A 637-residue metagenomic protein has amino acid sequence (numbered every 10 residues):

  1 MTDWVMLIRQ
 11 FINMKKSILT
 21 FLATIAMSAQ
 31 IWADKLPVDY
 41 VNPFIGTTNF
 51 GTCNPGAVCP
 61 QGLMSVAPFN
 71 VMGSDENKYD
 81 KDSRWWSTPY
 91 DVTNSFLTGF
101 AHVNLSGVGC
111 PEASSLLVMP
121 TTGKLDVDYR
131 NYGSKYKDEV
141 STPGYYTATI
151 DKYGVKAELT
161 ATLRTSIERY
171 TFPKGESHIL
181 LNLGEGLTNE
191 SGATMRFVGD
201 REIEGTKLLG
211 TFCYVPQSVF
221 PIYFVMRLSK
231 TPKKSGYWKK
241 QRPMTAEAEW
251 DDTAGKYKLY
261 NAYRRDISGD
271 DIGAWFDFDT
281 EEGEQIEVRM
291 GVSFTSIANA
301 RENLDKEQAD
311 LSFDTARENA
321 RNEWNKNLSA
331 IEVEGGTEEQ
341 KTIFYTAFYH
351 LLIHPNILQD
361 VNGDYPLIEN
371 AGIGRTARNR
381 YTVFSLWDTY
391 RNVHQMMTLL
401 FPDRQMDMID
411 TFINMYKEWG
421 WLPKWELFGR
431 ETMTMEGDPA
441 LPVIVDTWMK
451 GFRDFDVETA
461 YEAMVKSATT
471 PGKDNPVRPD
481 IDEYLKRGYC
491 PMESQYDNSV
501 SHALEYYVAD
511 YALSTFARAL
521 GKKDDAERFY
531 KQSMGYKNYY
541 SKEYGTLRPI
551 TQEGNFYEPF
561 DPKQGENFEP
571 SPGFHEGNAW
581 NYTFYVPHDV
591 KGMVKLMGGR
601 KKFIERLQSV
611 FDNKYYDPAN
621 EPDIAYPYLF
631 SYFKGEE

Functional and structural regions predicted by a protein language model:
M1-D34: Bacterial Sec-dependent N-terminal signal peptides
D34-H394, T398-P442, W448-L504, A512-N538 (+3 more regions): Accessory carbohydrate-recognition regions in carbohydrate-active enzymes
A509: ATP-dependent phospho-/nucleotidyl transfer catalytic cores
